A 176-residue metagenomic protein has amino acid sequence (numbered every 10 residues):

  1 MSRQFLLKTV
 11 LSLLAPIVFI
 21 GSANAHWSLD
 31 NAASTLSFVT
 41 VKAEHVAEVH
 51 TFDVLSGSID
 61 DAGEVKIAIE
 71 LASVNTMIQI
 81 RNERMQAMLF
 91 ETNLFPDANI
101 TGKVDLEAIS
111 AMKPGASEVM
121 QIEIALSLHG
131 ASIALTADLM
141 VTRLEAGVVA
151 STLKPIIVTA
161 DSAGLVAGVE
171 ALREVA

Functional and structural regions predicted by a protein language model:
S2-L11: Bacterial N-terminal signal peptides that target proteins for export
V10-F19: Bacterial N-terminal signal peptides
F19-A25: Sec/Tat signal peptide C-region and signal peptidase I cleavage site
A25-A176: Low-complexity, acidic/polar, glycine-enriched regions of mature
